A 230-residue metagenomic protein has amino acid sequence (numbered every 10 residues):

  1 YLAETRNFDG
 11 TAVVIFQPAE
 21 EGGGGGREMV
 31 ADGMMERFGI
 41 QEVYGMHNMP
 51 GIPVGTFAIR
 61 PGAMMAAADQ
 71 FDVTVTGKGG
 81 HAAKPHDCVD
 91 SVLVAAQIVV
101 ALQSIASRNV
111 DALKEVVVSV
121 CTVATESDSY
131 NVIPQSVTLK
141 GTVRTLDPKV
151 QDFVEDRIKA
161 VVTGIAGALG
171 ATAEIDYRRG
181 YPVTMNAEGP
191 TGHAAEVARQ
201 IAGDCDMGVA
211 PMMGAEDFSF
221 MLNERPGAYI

Functional and structural regions predicted by a protein language model:
L2-P134, A215-E216: Histidine/acidic-residue-rich, glycine-tolerant segments that coordinate divalent metal ions
L93-I230: Metal-dependent amide/peptide-bond hydrolase catalytic core, centered on the "pita-bread" metallohydrolase fold
